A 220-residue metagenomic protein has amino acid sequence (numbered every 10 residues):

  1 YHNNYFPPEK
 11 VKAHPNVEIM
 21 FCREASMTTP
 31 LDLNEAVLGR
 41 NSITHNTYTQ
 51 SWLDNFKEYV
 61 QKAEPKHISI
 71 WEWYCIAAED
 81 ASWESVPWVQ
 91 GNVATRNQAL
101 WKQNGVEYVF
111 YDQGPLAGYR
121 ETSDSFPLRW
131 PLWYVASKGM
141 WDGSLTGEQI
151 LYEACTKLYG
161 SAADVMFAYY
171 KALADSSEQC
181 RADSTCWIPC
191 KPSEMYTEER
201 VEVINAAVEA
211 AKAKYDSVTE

Functional and structural regions predicted by a protein language model:
Y1-T146, M195-V218: Catalytic-core regions of glycoside hydrolase
G139-D183: Charged, amphipathic alpha-helical linkers/stalks
E153, M166-A168, D175, R181-E220: Mature N-terminal, pre-catalytic/accessory segment of carbohydrate-active enzymes
